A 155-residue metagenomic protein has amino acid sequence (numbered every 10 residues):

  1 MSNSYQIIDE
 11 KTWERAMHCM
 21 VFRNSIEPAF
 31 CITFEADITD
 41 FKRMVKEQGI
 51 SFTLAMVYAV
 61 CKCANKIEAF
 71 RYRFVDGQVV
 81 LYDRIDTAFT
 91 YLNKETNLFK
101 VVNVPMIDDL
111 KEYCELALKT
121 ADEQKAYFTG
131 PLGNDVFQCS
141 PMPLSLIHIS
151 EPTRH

Functional and structural regions predicted by a protein language model:
N3-I8, R23-A55, R71-I85: Gly/Ser/Thr-rich phosphate-binding loops and adjoining beta-strand/alpha-helix segments that form adenosine-phosphate
W13-H18, R23: Basic, often amphipathic N-terminal segments
I32, T87-F89, M142: A broad, low-specificity signal marking well-ordered, structured residues that form hydrophobic/aromatic
V57-C63: Structural preference for long, well-ordered alpha-helical segments in enzyme cores
C63-F70: Short alpha-helical functional segments enriched in proximate histidine and acidic residues
F70-V102, L132-N134: Small-residue-rich loop/turn and linker elements
N93-L146: Helical lid/core segments from catalytic subdomains that handle acyl or acyl-like groups
I147-H155: Residue-level detector of conserved catalytic or cofactor/ligand-binding positions in enzyme active sites
